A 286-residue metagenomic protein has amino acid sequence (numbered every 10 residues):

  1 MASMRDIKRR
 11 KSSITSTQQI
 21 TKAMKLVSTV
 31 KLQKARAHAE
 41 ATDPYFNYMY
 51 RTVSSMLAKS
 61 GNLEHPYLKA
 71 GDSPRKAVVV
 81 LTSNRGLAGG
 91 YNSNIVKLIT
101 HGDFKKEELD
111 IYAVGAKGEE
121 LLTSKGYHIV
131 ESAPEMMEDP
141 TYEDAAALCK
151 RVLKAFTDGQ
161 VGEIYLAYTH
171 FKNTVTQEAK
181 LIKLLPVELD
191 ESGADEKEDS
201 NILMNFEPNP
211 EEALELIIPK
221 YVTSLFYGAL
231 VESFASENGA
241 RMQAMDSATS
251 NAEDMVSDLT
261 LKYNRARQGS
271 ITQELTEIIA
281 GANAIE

Functional and structural regions predicted by a protein language model:
M1-E286: C-terminal beta-strand-loop-alpha-helix "lid" module of Rossmann-like NAD(P)-dependent dehydrogenases
